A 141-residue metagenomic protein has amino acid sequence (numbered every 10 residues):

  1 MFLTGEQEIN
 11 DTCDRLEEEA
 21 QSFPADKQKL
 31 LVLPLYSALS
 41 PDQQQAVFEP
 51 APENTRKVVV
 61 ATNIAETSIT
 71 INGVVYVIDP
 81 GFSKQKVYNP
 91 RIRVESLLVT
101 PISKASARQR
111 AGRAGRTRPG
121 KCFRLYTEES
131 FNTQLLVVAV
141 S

Functional and structural regions predicted by a protein language model:
M1-S141: P-loop NTPase motor module signature
